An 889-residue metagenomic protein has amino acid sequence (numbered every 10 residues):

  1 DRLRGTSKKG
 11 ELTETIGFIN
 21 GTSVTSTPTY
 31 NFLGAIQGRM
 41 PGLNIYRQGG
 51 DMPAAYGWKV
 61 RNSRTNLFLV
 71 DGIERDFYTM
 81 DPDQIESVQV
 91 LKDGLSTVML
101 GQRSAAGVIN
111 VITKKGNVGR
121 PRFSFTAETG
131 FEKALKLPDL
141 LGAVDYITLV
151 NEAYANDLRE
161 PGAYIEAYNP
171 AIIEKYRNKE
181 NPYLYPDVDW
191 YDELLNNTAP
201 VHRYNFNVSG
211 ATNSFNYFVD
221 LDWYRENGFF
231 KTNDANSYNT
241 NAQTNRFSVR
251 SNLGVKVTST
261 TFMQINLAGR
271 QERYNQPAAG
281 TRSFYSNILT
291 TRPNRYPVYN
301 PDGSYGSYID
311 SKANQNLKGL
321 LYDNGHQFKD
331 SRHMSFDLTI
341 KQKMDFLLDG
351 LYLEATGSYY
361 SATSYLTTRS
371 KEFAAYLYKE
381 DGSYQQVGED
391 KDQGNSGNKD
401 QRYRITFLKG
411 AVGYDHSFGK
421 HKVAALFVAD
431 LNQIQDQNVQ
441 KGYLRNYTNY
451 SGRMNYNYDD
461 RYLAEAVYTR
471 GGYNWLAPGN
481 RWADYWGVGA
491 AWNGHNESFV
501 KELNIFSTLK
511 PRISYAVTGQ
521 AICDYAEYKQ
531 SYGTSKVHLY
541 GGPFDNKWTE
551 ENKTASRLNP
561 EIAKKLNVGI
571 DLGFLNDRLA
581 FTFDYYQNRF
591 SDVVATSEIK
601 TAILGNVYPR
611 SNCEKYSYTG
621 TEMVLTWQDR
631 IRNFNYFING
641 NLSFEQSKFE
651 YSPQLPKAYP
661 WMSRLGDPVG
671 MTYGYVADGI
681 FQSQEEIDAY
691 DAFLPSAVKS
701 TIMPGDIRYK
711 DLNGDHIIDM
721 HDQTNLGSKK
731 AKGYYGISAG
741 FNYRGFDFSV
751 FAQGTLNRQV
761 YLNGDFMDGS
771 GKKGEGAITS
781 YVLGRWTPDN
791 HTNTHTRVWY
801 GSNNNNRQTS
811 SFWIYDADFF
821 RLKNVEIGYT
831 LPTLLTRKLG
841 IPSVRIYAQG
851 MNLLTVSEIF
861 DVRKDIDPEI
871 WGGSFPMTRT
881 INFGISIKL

Functional and structural regions predicted by a protein language model:
D1-V249, M263, M703, N713 (+2 more regions): Short, small/polar-rich motifs associated with maturation and membrane association, primarily at protein termini
S124-N181, A279-G280, E527, E614 (+1 more regions): Conserved small-residue
A134-K136, Y183-D222, E226-F230, T240-Q315 (+9 more regions): Flexible loop and strand-edge segments within Gram-negative outer membrane beta-barrel domains
N252-T260, N266-Q271, S286, D310-S370 (+3 more regions): Extracellular/periplasmic, surface-exposed regions of secreted and cell-surface proteins
P297-S304, G319, T755-R845, G850: Extracytoplasmic gating/loop element in the C-terminal half of outer-membrane beta-barrel translocons and assembly
Y608-S617, P656-T672, H721, N725-G740 (+2 more regions): C-terminal extracellular loops and terminal segments of Gram-negative outer membrane beta-barrel proteins
S728-Y761: Glycine-rich, aromatic-lined ligand/substrate-binding cores of catalytic and carbohydrate-binding domains
